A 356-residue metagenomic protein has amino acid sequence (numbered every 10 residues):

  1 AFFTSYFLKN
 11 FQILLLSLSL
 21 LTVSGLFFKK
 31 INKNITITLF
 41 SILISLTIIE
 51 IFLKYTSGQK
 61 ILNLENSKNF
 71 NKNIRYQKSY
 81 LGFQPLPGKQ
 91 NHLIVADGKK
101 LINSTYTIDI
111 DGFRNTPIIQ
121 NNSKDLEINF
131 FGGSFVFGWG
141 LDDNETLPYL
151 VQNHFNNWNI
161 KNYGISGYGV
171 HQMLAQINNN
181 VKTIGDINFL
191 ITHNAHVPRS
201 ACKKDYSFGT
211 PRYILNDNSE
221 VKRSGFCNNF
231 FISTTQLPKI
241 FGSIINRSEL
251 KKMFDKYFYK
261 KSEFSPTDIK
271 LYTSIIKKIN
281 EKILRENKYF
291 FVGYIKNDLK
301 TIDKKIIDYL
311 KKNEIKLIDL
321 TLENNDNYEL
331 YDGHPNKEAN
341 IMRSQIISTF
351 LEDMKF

Functional and structural regions predicted by a protein language model:
A1-L26: Membrane-embedded alpha-helical segments of integral membrane proteins
A1-L8, H193-L310, I315, L320-E329: Serine-dependent acyl-ester chemistry module
V23-N34, T349-F356: Membrane-interface junctions at the ends of membrane-embedded or membrane-associated helices
K30-T56: Internal/C-terminal transmembrane anchor helices
S57-N153, N324-Y328: Membrane/wall-proximal cationic-aromatic binding patches
N129, F137-L215, S219-R223: Conserved SGNH/GDSL esterase-like catalytic core that processes O-acyl groups on lipids and polysaccharides
Y331-F356: Histidine-centered active-site loop/cap adjacent to the catalytic His in serine esterases/O-acetyl transfer systems
